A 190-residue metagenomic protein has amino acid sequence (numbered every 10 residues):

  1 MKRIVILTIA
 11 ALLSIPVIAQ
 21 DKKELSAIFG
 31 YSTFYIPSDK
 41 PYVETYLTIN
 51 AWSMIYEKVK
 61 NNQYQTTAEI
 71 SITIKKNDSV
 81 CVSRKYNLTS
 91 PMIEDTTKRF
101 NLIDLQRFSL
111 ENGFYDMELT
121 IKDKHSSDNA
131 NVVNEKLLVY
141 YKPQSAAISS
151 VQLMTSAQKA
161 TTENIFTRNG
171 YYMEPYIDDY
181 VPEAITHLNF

Functional and structural regions predicted by a protein language model:
I4-P16: Sec-dependent N-terminal signal peptides
Q20-F190: Intrinsically disordered, low-complexity terminal regions enriched in Ser/Thr/Pro/Gly and charged residues
